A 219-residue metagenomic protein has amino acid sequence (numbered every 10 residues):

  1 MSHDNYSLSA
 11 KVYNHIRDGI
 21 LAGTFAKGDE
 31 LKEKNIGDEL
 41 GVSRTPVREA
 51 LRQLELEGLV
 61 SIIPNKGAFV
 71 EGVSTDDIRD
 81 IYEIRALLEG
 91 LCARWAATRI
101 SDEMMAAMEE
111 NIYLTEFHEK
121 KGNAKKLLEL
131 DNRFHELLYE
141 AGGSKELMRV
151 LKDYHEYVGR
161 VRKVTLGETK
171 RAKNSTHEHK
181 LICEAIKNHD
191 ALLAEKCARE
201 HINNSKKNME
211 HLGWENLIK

Functional and structural regions predicted by a protein language model:
M1-R94, T98, E140, K206 (+1 more regions): Short linear motifs at protein or domain termini
S7, M105-A106, K170-K173: Short helix-capping and inter-helix turn/linker motifs at the boundaries of alpha-helical repeat units
R48-E49, R99-D102, K126-E129, L147-R149 (+2 more regions): Juxtamembrane/interface motifs at transmembrane-helix termini
L56, V60-S61, Y154-E156, K170-K173: Mobile beta-alpha loop/short-helix "lid" or hinge segments that flank ligand
I62, S74, E89, M108-N111 (+1 more regions): N-terminal alpha-helical segment
S74-T75, V161-T165: Short alpha-helical transmembrane interface motifs in multi-pass membrane proteins
I81, T98-K163, H177-A185, L193-N203: Conserved amphipathic alpha-helical segments that form helical-bundle/coiled-coil interaction surfaces
